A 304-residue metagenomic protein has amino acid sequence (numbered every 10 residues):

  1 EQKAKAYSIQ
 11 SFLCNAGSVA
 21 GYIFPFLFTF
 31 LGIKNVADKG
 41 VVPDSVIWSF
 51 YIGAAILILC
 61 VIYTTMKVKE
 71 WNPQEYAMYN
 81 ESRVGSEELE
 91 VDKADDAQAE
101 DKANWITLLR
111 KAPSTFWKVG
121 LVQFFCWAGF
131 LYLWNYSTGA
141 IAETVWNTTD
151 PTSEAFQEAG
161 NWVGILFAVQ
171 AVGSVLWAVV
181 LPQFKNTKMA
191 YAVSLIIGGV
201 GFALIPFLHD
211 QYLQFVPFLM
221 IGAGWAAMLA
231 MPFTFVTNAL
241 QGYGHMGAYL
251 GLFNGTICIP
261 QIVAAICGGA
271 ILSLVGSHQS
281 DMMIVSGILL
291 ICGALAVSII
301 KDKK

Functional and structural regions predicted by a protein language model:
E1, A227-G242: Intracellular juxtamembrane helix-capping segments at the cytosolic ends of symmetry-related transmembrane helices
E1-Y132, L289-K304: Intracellular loop-helix junctions on the cytosolic face of multi-pass helical membrane proteins
S8-A16, F124, I165-A168, V172 (+3 more regions): Transmembrane alpha-helical cores of Major Facilitator Superfamily
D44, N147-A171, L252, D281-I284: Loop-to-transmembrane helix entry
V175-K188, L272: Helix-to-loop junctions at the C-terminal end of transmembrane segments in multipass secondary transporters
I197-H209: C-terminal ends and interior cores of transmembrane alpha-helices in multi-pass membrane transporters/permeases
P206-F218: Helix-loop junctions at membrane interfaces in 12-TM secondary transporters
Y243-V275: A late C-terminal transmembrane helix in Major Facilitator Superfamily
